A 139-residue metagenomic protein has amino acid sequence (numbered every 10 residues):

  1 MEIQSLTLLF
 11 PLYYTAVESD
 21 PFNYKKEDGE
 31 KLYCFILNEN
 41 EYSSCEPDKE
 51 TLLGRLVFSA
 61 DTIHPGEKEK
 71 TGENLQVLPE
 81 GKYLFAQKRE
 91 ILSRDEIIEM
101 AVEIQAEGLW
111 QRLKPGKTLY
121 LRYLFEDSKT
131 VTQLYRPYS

Functional and structural regions predicted by a protein language model:
M1-S139: A solvent-exposed interaction/effector surface
